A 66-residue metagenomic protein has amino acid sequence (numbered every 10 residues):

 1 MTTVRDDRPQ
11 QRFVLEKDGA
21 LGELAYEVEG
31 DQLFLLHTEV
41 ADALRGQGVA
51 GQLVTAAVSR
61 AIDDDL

Functional and structural regions predicted by a protein language model:
M1-T38: N-terminal first-folded block
E39-R45: A short, internal acetyl-CoA/4′-phosphopantetheine-binding micro-motif in the GNAT/acyltransferase core
G46-A57: Conserved acetyl-CoA-binding loop-helix of GNAT-fold acetyltransferases
R60-L66: Conserved GNAT acetyl-CoA-binding A-motif
